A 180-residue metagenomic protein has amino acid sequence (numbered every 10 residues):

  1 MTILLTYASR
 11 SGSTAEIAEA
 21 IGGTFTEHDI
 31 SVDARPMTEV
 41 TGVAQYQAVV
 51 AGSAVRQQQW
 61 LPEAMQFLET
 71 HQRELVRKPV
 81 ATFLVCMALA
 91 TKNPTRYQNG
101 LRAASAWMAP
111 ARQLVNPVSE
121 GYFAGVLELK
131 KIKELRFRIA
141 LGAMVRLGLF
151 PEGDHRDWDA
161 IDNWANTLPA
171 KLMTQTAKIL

Functional and structural regions predicted by a protein language model:
T2-I30: N-terminal beta1-alpha1 ligand-phosphate binding loop
E16, T24-H28, D33, A48 (+1 more regions): FMN-binding flavodoxin-like domain, especially the glycine-rich phosphate-binding loop
R35-A44: Short acidic low-complexity segments
E39-V40, V55-Q57: Short active-site-proximal "capping" loops at secondary-structure junctions
